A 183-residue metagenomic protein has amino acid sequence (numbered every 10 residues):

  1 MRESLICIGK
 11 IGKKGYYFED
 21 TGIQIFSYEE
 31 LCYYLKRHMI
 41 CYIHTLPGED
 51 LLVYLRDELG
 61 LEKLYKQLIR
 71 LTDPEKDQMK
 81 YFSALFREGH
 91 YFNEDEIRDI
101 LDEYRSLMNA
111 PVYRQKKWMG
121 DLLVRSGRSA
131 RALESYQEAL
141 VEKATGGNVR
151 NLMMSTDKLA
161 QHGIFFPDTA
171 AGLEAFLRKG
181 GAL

Functional and structural regions predicted by a protein language model:
M1-P111, G146: Long, contiguous interaction/recruitment modules in multidomain scaffold/adaptor proteins
D77, A110-K116, V149-M153, A182-L183: Generic helix N-cap/helix-start motif at coil->alpha-helix transitions
S129, P167-A170, A182: TPR-repeat structural position
K143, L177-G180: Alpha-helical junction/boundary sensor with strong preference for TPR arrays
